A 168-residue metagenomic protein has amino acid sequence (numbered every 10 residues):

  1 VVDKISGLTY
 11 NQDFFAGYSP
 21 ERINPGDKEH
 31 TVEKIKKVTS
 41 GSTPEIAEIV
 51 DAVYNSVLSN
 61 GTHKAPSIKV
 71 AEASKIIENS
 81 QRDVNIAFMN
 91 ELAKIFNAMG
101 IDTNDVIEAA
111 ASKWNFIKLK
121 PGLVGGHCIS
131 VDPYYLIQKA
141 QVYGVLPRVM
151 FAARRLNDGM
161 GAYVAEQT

Functional and structural regions predicted by a protein language model:
V1-T168: Structural/interface elements that position substrates and couple domains in central-metabolism enzymes
